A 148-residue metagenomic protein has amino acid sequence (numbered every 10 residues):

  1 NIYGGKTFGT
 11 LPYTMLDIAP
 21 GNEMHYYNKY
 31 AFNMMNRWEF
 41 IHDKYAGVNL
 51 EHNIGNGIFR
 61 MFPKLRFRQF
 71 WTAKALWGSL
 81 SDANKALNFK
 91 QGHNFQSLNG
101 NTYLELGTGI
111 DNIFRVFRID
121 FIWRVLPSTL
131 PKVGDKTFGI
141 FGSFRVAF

Functional and structural regions predicted by a protein language model:
N1-I2, A46-V48, F67-A73, L106-T108 (+2 more regions): Transmembrane beta-strands of outer-membrane beta-barrel proteins
N1-K64: C-terminal outer-membrane beta-barrel translocator/porin domains of Gram-negative envelope proteins and their
I2-T10, I54-N56, A75-D82, F114-V116 (+2 more regions): Transmembrane beta-strands of outer-membrane beta-barrel pores
L11-I18, F62-P63, A83-K90, T129-D135: Outer-membrane beta-barrel translocator domains and adjoining extracellular loop/strand segments of Gram-negative
N33-R37, Q91-Q96, P127-K132: Extracellular loop and loop/strand-boundary signature of outer-membrane beta-barrel proteins
E39-Y45, S97-Y103, V133-T137: Transmembrane beta-barrel outer-membrane domains
R68-T108, N112: Outer-membrane beta-barrel transmembrane domain signature
K136-F148: Outer-membrane beta-barrel "beta-signal"
